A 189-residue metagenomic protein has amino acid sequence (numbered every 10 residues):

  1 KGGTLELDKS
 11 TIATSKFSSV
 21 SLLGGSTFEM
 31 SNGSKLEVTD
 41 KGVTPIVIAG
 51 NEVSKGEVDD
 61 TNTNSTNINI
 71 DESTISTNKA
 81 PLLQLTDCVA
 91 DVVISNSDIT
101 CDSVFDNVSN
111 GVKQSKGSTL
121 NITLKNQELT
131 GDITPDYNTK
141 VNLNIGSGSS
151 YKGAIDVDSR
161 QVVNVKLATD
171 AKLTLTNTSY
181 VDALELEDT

Functional and structural regions predicted by a protein language model:
K1-T4, F17-G25, E37-T63, N78-C88 (+4 more regions): Glycine-rich beta-solenoid repeat tracts in large extracellular/virion proteins
G2-T4, S19-V20, G25-T27, G33 (+6 more regions): Generic N-terminal initiation segments characterized by hydrophobic and/or small/turn-forming residues
L5-K16, S31-I46, N64-K79, S95-D106 (+3 more regions): Beta-strand-rich solenoid/repeat architectures in extracellular/passenger domains of polysaccharide-targeting enzymes
M30, V89-A90: Serine/threonine-biased, Pro/acidic-interspersed low-complexity stretches characteristic of secreted/cell-surface
I68, V92, V112-Q114, L120-I122: Extended, non-transmembrane interaction/recognition domains
S115-L120, L124-T189: Extracellular beta-solenoid/beta-roll
